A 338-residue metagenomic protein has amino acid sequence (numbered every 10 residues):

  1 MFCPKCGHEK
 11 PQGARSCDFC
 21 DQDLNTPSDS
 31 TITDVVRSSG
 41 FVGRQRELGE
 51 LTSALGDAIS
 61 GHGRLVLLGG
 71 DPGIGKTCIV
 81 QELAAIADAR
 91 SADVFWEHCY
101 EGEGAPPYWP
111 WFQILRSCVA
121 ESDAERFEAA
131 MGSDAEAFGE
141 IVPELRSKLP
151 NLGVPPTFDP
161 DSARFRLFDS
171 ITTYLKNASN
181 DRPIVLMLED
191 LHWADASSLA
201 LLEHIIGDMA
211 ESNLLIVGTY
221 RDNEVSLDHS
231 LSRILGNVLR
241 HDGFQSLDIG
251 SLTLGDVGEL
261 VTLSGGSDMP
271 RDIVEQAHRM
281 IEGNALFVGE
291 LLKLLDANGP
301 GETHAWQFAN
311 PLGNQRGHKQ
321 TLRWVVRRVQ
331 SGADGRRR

Functional and structural regions predicted by a protein language model:
F2-R338: Key residue(s) within conserved catalytic/signature motifs
